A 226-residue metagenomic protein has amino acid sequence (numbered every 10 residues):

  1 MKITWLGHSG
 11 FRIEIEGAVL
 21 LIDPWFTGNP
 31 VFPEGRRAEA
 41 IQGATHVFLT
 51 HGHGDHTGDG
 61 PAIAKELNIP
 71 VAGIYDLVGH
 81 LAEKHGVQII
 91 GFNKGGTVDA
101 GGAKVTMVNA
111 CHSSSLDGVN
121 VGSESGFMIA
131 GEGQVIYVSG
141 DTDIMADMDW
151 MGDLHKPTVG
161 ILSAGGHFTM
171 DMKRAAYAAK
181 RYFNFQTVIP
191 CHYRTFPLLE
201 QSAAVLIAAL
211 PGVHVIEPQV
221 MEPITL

Functional and structural regions predicted by a protein language model:
M1-K2, K65-P70, Q134-I136: Short active-site oxyanion
M1-V19, F26-G28, D99-T106, H112 (+1 more regions): Zn-dependent metallo-beta-lactamase
R12-L49, H53, G58-K65, D76 (+2 more regions): Pre-active-site segment of Zn-dependent metallo-hydrolases
L21-D23, A44-G52, V71-Y75, I136-T142 (+3 more regions): Active-site neighborhood of phospho(di)ester-bond hydrolases with catalytic His/Asp-centered motifs
N29, H53-G58, V78-H80, G96-D99 (+5 more regions): Active-site environment of divalent metal-dependent phosphoester hydrolases
G58-V98, A103-C111: Glycine/small-residue-rich loop that forms an oxyanion/phosphate-binding "nest" at active or ligand-binding sites
P70, A82-G96, A176, K180-L226: Binuclear metal-ion centers of metallo-dependent hydrolases, dominated by the metallo-beta-lactamase
S115-R181, V205: Active-site-proximal loop/helix segments of hydrolase catalytic cores
